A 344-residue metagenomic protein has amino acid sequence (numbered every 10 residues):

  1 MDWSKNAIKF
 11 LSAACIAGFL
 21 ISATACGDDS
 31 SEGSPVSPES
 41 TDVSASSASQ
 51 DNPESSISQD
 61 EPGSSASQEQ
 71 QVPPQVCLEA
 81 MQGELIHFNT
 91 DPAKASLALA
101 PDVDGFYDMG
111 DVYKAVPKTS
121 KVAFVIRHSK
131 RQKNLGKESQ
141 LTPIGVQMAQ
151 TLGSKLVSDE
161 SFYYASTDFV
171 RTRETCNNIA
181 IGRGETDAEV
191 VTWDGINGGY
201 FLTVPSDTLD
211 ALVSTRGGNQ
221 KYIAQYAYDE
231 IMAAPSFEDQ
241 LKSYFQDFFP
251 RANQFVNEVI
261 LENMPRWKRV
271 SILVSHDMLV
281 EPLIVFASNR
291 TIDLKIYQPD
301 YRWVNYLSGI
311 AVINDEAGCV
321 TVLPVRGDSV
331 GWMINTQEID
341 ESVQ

Functional and structural regions predicted by a protein language model:
W3-S4, A13, G18-Q75, E79: Bacterial Sec-dependent N-terminal signal peptides
S56, S65, V76-F201, E238-K242 (+2 more regions): Active-site-proximal alpha-helix that buttresses catalytic centers in soluble enzyme cores
H128-S129, D277, D328: Active-site metal-binding loops of divalent metal-dependent hydrolases
M148-S154, C176, A224, Q240-K268 (+1 more regions): Mature, Sec-exported extracytoplasmic domains of Gram-positive
I179-R251: Phosphate-handling substructures
F249-C319: Active-site-adjacent alpha-helix immediately C-terminal to a catalytic or transition-state-stabilizing loop
G309, I313, C319-Q344: Low-complexity, Gly/Ser/Thr/Pro-rich intrinsically disordered linker/tail segments
